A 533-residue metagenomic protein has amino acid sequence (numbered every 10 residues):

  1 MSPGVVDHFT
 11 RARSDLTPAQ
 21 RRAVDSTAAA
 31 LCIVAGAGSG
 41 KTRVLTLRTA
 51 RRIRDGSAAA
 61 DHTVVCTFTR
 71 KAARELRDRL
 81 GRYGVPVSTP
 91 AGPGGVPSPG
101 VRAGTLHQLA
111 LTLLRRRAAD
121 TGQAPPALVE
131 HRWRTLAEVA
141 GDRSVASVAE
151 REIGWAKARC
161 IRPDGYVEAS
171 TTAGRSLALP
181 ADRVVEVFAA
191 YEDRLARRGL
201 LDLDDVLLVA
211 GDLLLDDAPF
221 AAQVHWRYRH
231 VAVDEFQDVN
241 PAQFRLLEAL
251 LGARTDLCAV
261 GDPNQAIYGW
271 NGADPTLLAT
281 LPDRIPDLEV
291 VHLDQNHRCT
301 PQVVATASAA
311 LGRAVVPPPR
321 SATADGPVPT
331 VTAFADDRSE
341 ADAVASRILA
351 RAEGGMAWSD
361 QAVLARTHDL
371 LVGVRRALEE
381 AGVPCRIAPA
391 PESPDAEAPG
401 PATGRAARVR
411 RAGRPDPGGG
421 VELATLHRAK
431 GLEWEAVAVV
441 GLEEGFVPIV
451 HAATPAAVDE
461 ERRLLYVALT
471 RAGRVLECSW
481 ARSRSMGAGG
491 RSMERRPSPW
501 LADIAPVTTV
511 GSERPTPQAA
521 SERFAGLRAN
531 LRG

Functional and structural regions predicted by a protein language model:
M1-I33, S39, R43-V44, V64 (+5 more regions): Accessory N-terminal region flanking or inserted into the helicase ATPase core in nucleic-acid motor proteins
M1-T121, A305-S308, T470: P-loop NTPase Walker
S2-H8, P241-F334, E340, A438: Conserved RecA-like helicase ATPase core segment that couples NTP binding/hydrolysis to strand translocation
I33, S39-L45, T49, P286-E289 (+2 more regions): Helicase P-loop NTPase motor core
A58-H62, Y83-G100, R116-L128, L136-V145 (+8 more regions): Short, polar/flexible loop-turn hinges at active-site or ligand-entry regions and domain interfaces
R102-T105, D202, V209-A210, G418-H427: Conserved two-lobed SF2 helicase motor
H230, A357, L371-A388, E392-S512: Conserved helicase C-terminal RecA-like lobe
D503-G533: C-terminal, charged and often intrinsically disordered regions of DNA end-processing helicases and nucleases
